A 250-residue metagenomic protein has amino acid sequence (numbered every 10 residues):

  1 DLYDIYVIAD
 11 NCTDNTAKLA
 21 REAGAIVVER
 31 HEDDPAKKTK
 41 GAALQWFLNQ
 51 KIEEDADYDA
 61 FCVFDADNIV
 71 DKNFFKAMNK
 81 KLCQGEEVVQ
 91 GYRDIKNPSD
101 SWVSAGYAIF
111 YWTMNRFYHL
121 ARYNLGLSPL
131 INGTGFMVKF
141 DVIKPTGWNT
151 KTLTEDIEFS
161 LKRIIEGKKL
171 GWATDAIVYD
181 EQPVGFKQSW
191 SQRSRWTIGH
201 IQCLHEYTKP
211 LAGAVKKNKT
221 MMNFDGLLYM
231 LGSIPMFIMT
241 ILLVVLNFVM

Functional and structural regions predicted by a protein language model:
A9-A17, E32-P35, I69: A conserved acidic beta->alpha catalytic loop
N15, F64-K81: Acidic donor-binding/catalytic loop of UDP-sugar-dependent glycosyltransferases, especially processive GT2
E29-A56, N73-L153, W190, S194-H205: Long helical/loop segments within the catalytic core of UDP-sugar-dependent glycosyltransferases, especially the large
D59-F61: Short aromatic/hydrophobic "clamp" motif used to bind/position activated sugar donors
D65-I69, N149, R163: The conserved acidic donor/metal-binding loop of glycosyltransferases
L125-L127, V184-M250: Basic/Trp-rich segment in TM-proximal cytosolic loops or flexible interdomain/linker regions
L153-F159: Acidic donor-binding loop at a coil-to-helix junction in glycosyltransferase catalytic cores that engages
S160-Y179: Catalytic donor-sugar/metal-binding loop of nucleotide-sugar-dependent glycosyltransferases
